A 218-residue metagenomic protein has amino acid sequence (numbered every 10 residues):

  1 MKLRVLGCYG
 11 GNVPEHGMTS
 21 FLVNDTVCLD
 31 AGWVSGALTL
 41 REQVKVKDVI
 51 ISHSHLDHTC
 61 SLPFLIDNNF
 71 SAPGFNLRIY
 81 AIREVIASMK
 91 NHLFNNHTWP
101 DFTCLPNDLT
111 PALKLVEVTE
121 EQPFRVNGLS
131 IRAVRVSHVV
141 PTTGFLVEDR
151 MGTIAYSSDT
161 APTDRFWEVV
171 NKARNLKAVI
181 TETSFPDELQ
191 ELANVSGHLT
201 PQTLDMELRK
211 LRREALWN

Functional and structural regions predicted by a protein language model:
M1-E42, T142-D159: Conserved beta-strand hairpin/beta-sheet module of binuclear metal-dependent hydrolase folds, prominently
V13, L56-H58, S88, V139-P141 (+2 more regions): Active-site environment of divalent metal-dependent phosphoester hydrolases
D25-V27, D48-I50, L129, G152-I154 (+1 more regions): Structural motif
S35-A81, L176-K177: Active-site metal-binding motif and surrounding structural segment of the metallo-beta-lactamase
L38-Q43, F124-N127, W167-K172, R209: Short amphipathic alpha-helix with an adjacent loop that forms part of the alpha/beta core around
N68-F75, T98-P106, A173, R209-N218: Alpha-helix termini
V85-T142, R150: Metallo-beta-lactamase
A161-N218: Cap/insert and terminal regions of metallo-dependent hydrolase folds
